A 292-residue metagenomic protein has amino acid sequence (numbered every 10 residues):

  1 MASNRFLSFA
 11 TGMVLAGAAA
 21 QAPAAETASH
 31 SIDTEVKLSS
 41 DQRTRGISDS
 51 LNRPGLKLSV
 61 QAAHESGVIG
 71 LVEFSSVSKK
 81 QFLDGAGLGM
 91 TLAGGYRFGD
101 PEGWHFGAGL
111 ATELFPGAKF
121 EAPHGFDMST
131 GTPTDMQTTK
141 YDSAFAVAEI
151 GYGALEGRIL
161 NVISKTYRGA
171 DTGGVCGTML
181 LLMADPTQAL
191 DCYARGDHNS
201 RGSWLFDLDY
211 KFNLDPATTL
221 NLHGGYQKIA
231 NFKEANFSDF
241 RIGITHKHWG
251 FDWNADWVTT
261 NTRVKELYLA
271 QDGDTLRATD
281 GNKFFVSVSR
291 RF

Functional and structural regions predicted by a protein language model:
M1-S31: Cleavable N-terminal export/targeting peptides
A25-K80, M179-L181: Short glycine/proline- and aromatic-enriched beta-strand/turn motifs that initiate or cap beta-hairpins
H30, N52-L56, A86-M90, W104 (+6 more regions): Residues that define the transmembrane beta-barrel architecture of outer-membrane proteins
I32, S66-V72, P101-A108, A154-I159 (+2 more regions): Repeated loop/turn-to-beta-strand initiation elements of outer-membrane beta-barrel proteins
S39-R43, E73-K79, E113-K119, L155 (+3 more regions): Structural signature of outer-membrane beta-barrel domains
S40, A62-H64, Y96-F98, T112 (+6 more regions): Residue-level signature of outer-membrane beta-barrel architecture
L83-R201, G273-L276: Outer-membrane pore/translocation modules
I244-W249, W257, L276-F292: Outer-membrane beta-barrel "beta-signal"
